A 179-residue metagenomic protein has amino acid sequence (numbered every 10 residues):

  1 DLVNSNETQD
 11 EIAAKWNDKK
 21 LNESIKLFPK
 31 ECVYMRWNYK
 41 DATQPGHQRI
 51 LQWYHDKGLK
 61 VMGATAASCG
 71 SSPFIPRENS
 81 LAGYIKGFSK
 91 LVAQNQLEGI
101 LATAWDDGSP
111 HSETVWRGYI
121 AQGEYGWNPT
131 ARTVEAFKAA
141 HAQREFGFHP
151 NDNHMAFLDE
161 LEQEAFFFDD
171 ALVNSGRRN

Functional and structural regions predicted by a protein language model:
D1-N179: Substrate-binding groove of N-acetylhexosamine-processing glycoside hydrolases
